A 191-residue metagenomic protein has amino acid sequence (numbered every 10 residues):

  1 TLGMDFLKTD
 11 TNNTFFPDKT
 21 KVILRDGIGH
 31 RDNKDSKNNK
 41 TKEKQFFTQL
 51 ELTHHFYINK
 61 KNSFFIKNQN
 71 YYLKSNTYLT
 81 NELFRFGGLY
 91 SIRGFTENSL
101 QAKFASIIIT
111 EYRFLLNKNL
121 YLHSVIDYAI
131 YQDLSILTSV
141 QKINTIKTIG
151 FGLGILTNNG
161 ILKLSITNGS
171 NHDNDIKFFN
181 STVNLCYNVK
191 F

Functional and structural regions predicted by a protein language model:
T1-L116, S124-Y128, Q132-L134: C-terminal outer-membrane beta-barrel translocator/porin domains of Gram-negative envelope proteins and their
T1-L2, K42-T48, A102-S106, I143-I149 (+2 more regions): Residues that define the transmembrane beta-barrel architecture of outer-membrane proteins
S63-F65, Y121, I161-K163: Membrane-spanning beta-strand positions in outer-membrane beta-barrel proteins
K74-N76, L100-I107, L116-K118, I143 (+1 more regions): Solvent-exposed loop/turn segments connecting transmembrane beta-strands in outer-membrane beta-barrel proteins
L89, L153-L162, F178-F191: Outer-membrane beta-barrel "beta-signal"
E111-L115, F151-L156: Short basic/hydrophobic patches in alpha-helices and adjacent helix-turn junctions that form amphipathic surface motifs
D127-T138, N159, H172: C-terminal beta-signal and adjacent terminal beta-strands/loops of Gram-negative outer-membrane beta-barrel proteins
